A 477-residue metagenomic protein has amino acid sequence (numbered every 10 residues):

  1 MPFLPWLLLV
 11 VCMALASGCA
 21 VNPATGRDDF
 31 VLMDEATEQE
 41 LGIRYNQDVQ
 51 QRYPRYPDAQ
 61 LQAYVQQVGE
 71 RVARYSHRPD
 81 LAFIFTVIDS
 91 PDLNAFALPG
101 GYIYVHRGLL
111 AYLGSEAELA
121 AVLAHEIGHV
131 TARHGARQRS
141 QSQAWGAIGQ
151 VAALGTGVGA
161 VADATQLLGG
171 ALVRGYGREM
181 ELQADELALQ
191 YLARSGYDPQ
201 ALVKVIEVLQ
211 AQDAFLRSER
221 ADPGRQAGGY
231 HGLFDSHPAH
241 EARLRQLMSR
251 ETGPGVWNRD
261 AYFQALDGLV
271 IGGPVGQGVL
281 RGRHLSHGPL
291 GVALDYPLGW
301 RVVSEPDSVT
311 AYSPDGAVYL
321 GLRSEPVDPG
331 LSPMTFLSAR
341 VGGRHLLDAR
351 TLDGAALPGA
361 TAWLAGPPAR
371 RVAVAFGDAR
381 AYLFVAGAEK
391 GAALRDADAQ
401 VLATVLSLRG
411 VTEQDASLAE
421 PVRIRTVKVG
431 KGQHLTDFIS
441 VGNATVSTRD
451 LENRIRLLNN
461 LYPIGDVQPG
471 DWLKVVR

Functional and structural regions predicted by a protein language model:
M1-C19: Sec-dependent bacterial lipoprotein signal peptides
W6, C19-V292, Y296, R301-V302 (+4 more regions): A Zn2+-metalloprotease active-site environment signal
A120, P254, W300-V302, A386-T426: Surface-exposed amphipathic alpha-helical segments
G321, L337-A388: Signature of long, low-cysteine stretches enriched in small and polar/charged residues
R395, T445, L461-Y462: Short solvent-exposed coil/turn linkers within tandem alpha-helical repeat scaffolds
D415-V446: Primarily a LysM-type cell-wall glycan-binding module
R449-R477: Extracellular LysM carbohydrate-binding repeats and other cell-envelope/extracellular binding modules
